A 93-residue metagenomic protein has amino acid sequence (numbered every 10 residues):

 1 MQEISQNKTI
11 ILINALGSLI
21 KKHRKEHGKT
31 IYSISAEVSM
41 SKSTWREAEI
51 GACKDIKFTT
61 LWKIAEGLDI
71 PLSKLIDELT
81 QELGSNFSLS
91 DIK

Functional and structural regions predicted by a protein language model:
M1-E26: A short, Lys/Arg-rich alpha-helix, primarily the initiator
M1-Q6, I76-K93: Short, charged recognition helix plus adjacent turn of helix-turn-helix-like nucleic-acid-binding domains
S18-E37, K63: Short basic helix-loop element that most often maps to the first helix and adjoining turn of HTH DNA-binding modules
G28-A48, A52: Short alpha-helical DNA-recognition segment
S39, T59-K74: DNA major-groove recognition helix of helix-turn-helix/homeodomain DNA-binding modules
A52-K57, G84-F87: Short, solvent-exposed alpha-helical "recognition" segments
K57-K63, L89-I92: Short Lys/Arg-enriched helix C-cap and helix-to-coil transition segments that create basic nucleic-acid-contact patches
